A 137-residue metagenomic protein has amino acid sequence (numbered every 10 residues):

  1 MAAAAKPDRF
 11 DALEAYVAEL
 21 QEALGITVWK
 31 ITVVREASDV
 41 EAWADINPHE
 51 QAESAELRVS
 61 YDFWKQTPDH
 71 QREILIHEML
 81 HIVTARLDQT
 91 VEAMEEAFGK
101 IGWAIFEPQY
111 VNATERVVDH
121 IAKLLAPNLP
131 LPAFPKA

Functional and structural regions predicted by a protein language model:
A2-D69, R86-A137: Metalloprotease/metallohydrolase-associated module, dominated by Zn2+-dependent proteases
E73-R86: Active-site recognition of the HExxH zinc-binding catalytic motif
